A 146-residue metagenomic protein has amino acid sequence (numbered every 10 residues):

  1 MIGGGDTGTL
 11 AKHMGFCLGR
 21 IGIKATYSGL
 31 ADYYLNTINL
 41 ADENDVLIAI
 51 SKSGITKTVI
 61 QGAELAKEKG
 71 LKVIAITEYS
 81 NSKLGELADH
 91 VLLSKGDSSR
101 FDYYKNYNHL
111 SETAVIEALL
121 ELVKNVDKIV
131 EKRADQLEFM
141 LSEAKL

Functional and structural regions predicted by a protein language model:
M1-A114, A118-K128: Glycine-rich phosphate-binding loops that contact phosphosugars or nucleotide phosphates
K128-L146: A short, charged, Gly/Pro-tolerant segment at domain boundaries
